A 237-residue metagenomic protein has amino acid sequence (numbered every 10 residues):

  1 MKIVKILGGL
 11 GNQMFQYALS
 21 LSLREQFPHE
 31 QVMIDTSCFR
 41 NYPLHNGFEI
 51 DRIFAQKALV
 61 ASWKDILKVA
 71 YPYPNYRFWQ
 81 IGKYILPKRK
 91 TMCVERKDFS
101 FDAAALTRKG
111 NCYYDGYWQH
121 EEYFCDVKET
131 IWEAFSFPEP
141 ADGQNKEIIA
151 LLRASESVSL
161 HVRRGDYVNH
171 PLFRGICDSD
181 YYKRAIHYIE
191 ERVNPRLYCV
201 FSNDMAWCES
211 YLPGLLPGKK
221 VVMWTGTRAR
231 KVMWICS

Functional and structural regions predicted by a protein language model:
M1, H29-Q31, S155-S157, V193-L197: A general structural motif
M1-G47, N169: N-terminal pre-catalytic "stem/leader" segment of glycosyltransferase-like enzymes
K5-Q13, R174-D178, F201: Aromatic-acidic/polar surface patches that form glycan- and anion
G9-G11, C38-Y42, W118-E122, R163-Y167 (+3 more regions): Short, solvent-exposed loop/turn segments at secondary-structure junctions
L10, H187-S237: Donor-binding and catalytic core of enzymes assembling or modifying cell-surface/extracellular glycoconjugates
M33-T36, H161, L197-S202: Short beta-strand segments
P43-Q56, C208-P217: Short, aromatic/basic amphipathic alpha-helical patches
G47-V193: Secretory-pathway luminal glycosyltransferase catalytic domains
